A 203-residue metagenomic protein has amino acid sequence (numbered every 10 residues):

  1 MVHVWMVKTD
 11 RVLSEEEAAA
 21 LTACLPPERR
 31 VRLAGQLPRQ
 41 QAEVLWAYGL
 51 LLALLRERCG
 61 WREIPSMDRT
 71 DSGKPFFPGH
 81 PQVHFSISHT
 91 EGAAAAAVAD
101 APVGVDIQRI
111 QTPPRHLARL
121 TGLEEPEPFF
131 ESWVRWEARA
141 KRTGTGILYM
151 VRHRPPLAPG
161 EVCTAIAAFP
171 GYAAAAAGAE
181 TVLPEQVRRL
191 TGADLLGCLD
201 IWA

Functional and structural regions predicted by a protein language model:
M1-A203: Core catalytic alpha/beta fold that binds nucleotide/phospho-ligands
